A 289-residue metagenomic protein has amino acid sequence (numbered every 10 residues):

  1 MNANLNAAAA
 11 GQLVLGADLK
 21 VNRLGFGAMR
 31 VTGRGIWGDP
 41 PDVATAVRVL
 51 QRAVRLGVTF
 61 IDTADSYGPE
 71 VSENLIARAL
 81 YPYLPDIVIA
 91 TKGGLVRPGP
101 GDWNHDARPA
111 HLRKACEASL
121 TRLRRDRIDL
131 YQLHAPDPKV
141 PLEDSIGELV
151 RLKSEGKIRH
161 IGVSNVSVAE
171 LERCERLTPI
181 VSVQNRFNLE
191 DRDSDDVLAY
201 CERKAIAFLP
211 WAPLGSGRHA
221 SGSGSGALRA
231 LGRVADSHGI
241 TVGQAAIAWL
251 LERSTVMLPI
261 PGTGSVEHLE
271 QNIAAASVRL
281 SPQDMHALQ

Functional and structural regions predicted by a protein language model:
M1-I87: N-terminal binding-site loop/beta-alpha segment at the start of enzyme catalytic domains that lines or forms
A7-Q12, P136-Q289: Beta/alpha (TIM)-barrel catalytic core signal, keyed to glycine-rich beta->alpha loops juxtaposed to Asp/Glu that bind
G16, R55, A77-V88, L120-R124 (+2 more regions): Acidic (Asp/Glu)-rich catalytic clusters
T32-I36, V96-W103, S216-A220, H268-Q271: A short acidic, helix-capping loop that chelates divalent metal ions and anchors anionic groups
G38-T45, V71, L75, W103-K114 (+2 more regions): Alpha-helix N-cap and loop-to-helix initiation/capping positions
D39-A53, A107-L123, S167-R173: Short, acidic/polar
D86-G99: A short, structured active-site edge motif that brings together acidic residues
L120-P138: Active-site groove signature of glycoside hydrolases
